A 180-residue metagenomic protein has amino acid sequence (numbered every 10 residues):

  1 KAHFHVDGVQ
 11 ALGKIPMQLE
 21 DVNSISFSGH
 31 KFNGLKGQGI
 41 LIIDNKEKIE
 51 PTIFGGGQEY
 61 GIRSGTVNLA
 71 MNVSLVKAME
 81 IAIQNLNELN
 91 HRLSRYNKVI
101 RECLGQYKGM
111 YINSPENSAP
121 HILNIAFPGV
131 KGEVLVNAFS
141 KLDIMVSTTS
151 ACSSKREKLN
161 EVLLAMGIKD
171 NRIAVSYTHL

Functional and structural regions predicted by a protein language model:
K1-S28: Conserved PLP phosphate-binding loop immediately N-terminal to the Schiff-base lysine helix in PLP-dependent enzymes
D21-E59, S64-V76: Active-site PLP attachment segment
I25, G109-N113, V146-S150: A short linear hydrophobic-aromatic micro-motif
L69-E80, R101, V136, S140 (+1 more regions): Predominant activation on well-ordered alpha-helical scaffold segments within soluble catalytic domains
I83-L135: Conserved PLP-dependent catalytic core of the aminotransferase class-I/II
L123-I173: Conserved C-terminal alpha-helix-loop-beta "cap" of PLP-dependent enzymes that closes/shapes the active-site mouth
T178-H179: Conserved small/polar residues in nucleotide/adenosyl-binding loops
